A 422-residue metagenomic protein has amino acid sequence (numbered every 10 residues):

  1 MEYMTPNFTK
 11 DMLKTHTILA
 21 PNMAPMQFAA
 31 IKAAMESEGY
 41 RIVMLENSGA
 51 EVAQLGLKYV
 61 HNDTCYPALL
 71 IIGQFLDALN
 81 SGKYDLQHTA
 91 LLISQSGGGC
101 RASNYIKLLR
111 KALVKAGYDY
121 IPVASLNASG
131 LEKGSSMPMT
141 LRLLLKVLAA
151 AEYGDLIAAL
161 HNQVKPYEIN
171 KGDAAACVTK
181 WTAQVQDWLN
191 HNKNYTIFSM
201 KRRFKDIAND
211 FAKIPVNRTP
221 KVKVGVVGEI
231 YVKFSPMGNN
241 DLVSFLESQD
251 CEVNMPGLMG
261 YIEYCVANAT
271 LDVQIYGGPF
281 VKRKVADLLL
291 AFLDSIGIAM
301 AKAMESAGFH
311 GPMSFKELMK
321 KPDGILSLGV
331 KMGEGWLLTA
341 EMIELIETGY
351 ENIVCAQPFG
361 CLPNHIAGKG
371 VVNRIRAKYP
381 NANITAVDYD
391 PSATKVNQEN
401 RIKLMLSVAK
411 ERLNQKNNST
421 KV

Functional and structural regions predicted by a protein language model:
M1-V422: An N-terminal assembly and electron-transfer interface module characteristic of large anaerobic redox and radical
